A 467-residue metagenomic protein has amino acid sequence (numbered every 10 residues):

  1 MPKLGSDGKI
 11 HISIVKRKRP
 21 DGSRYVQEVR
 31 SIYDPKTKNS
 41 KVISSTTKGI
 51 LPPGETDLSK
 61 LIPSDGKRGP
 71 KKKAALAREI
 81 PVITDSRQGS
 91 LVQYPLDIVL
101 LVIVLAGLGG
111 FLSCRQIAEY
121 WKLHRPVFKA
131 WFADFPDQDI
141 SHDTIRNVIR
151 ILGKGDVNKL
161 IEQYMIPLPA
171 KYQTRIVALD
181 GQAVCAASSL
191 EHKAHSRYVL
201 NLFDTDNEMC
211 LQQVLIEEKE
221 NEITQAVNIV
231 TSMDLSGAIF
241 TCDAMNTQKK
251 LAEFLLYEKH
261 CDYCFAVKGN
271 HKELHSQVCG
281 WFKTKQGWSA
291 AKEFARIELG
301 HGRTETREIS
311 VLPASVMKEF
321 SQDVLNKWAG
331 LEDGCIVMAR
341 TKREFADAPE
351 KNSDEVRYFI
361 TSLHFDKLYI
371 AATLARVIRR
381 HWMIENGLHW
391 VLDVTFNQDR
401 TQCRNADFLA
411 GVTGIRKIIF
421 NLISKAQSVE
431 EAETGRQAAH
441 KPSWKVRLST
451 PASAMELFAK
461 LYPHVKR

Functional and structural regions predicted by a protein language model:
M1-L179, N201-Q213, V227, T231 (+2 more regions): Dynamic "connector" segments at or just before major functional cores
D21-Y25, L190-Y198, N352: Short, flexible loop/turn motifs enriched in small residues
E28, V102, I117, S141 (+8 more regions): Short, conserved catalytic/metal-binding motifs centered on acidic residues
I98-V104, T144, T373, V377 (+2 more regions): A general alpha-helix detector
I117, H364, L368-Q402: Short amphipathic alpha-helical "interface-anchor" segments enriched in bulky aromatics
P167-C261: Polybasic low-complexity intrinsically disordered regions
F265-R379: An anionic, glycine-rich sequence signature occurring as long contiguous blocks
L392, R400-N421: Amphipathic alpha-helical/coiled-coil segments positioned at domain termini
